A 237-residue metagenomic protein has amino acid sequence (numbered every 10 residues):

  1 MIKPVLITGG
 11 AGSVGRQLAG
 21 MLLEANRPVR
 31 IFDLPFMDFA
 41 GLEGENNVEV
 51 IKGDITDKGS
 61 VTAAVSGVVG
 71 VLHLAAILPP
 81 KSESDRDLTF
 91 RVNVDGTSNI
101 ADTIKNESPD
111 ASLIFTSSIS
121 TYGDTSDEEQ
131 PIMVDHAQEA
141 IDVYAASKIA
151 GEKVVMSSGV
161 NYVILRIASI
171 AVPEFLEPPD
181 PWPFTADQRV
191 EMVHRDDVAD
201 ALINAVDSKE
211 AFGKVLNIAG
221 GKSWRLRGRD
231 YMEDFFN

Functional and structural regions predicted by a protein language model:
P4-A25: N-terminal Rossmann NAD(P)H-binding glycine-rich loop of SDR-like oxidoreductase domains
I55-V92: NAD(P)H-binding glycine-rich loop region in Rossmannoid oxidoreductase-like domains and their noncatalytic homologs
T56, L88-N99, D142, A146-S147 (+1 more regions): Glycine-rich NAD(P)-binding loop of the Rossmann-fold in SDR/ketoreductase-type enzymes
S98-I141, V163: Conserved Rossmann-fold NAD(P)-dependent oxidoreductase catalytic core, especially the SDR/UDP-sugar
E139-V163: Active-site Tyr-X1-5-Lys
I149, S158-V160, V172-D180, R195 (+1 more regions): Glycine/proline-rich active-site loop of Rossmann-fold NAD(P)-dependent oxidoreductases
A168-P178, F184-R195, K222-S223: Glycine-rich "substrate-gating" loop/helix at the edge of Rossmann-like oxidoreductase active sites
A201-N237: Mid/C-terminal beta-alpha module of Rossmann-like enzyme folds, strongest in SDR-family dehydrogenases/epimerases
